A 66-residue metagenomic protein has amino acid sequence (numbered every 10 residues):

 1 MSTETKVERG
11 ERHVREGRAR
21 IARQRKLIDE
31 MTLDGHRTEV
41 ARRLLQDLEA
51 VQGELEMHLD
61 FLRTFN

Functional and structural regions predicted by a protein language model:
M1-N66: Anionic, Ser/Thr-rich low-complexity intrinsically disordered regions
